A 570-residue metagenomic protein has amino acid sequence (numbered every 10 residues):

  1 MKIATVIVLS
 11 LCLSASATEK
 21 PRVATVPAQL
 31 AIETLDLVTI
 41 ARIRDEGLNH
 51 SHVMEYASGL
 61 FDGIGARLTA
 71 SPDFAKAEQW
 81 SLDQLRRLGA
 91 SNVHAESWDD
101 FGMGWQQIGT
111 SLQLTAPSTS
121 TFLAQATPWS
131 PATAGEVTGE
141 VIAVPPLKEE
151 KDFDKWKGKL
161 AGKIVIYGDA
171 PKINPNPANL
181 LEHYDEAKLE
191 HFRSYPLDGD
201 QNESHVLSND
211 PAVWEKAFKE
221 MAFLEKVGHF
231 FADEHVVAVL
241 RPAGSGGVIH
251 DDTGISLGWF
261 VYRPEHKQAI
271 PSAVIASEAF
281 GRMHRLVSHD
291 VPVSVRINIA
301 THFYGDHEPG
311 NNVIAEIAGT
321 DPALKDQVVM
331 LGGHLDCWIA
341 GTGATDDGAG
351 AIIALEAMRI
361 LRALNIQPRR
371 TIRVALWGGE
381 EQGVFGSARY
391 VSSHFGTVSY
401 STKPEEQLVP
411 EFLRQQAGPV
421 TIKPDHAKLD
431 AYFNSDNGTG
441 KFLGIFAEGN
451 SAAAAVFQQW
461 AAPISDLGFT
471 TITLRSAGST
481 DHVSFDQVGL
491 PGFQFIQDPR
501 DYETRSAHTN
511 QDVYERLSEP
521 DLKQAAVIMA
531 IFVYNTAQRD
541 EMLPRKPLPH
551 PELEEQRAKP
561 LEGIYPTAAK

Functional and structural regions predicted by a protein language model:
L9-A17: Hydrophobic h-region of N-terminal signal peptides that target proteins for export in Gram-negative bacteria
K20-D36, S58, D62-H205, T402: Noncatalytic luminal/extracellular "stalk/propeptide" segments of secretory-pathway proteins
A31-S71, D251-I255, W259, D336 (+2 more regions): N-terminal capping segment at the start of a domain
T39, S130-D154, W259-A344, E356-R369: Soluble metallo-hydrolase cores and metallopeptidase-like ectodomains found primarily in the secretory/periplasmic
I40-L48, D62-D73, P128, G139-P146 (+13 more regions): Second-shell loop/turn segments in exported
T119, A134-G139, K148, G158 (+7 more regions): Metal-dependent peptidase/peptidase-like ectodomains
E203, N209-K216, E220-M221, E225-G228 (+7 more regions): Active-site-adjacent substrate-binding region of metalloamidase/peptidase-like peptide-processing proteins
S204, P211, K219, F223-L224 (+5 more regions): Loop-rich non-cytosolic ectodomains and luminal regions
